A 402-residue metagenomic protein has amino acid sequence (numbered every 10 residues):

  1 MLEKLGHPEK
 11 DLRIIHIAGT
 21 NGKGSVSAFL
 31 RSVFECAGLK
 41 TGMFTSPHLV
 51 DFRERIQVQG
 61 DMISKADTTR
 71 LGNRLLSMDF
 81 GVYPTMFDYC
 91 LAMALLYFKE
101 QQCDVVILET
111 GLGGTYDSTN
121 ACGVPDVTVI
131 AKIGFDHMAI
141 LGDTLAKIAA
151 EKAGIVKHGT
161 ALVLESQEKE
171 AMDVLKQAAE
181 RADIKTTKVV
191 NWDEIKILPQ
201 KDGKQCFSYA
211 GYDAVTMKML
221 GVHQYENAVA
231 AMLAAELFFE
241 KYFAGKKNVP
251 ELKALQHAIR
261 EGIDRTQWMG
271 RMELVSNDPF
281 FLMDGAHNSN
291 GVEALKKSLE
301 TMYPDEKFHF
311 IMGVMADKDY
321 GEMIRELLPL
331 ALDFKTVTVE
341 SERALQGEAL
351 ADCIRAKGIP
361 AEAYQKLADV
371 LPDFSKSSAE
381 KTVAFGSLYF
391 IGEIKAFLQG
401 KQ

Functional and structural regions predicted by a protein language model:
M1-L49, E54, V127-V129: Walker A (P-loop) phosphate-binding motif
H7-K10, C36-G123, A139-L141, K169-E170: ATP-dependent carboxylate-amine ligase catalytic core
D11, E100-Q101, V105-T110, Y116-V129 (+3 more regions): Nucleotide phosphate-binding/pyrophosphate-handling subdomain across enzymes that bind or process nucleotide phosphates
F44-P47, E165-S166, A178-Q200, M217-V222 (+6 more regions): Beta-strand->loop->alpha-helix junctions that form or flank phosphate-binding loops in nucleotide-handling enzymes
P47, C90-I140, M172-A214: Extended acidic/charged loop-beta regions that coordinate divalent cations and stabilize anionic phosphate/carboxylate
A149-H158: Membrane-proximal helix-turn-helix segments that form the acceptor-binding/catalytic region of lipid-linked
E165-T187, G203, F280-F281, S289 (+1 more regions): C-terminal helical cap/extension that packs against the catalytic core of soluble nucleotide-cofactor enzymes
V370-Q399: A glycine-rich beta-strand to alpha-helix segment that forms a phosphate/ribose-binding loop at ligand/cofactor sites
